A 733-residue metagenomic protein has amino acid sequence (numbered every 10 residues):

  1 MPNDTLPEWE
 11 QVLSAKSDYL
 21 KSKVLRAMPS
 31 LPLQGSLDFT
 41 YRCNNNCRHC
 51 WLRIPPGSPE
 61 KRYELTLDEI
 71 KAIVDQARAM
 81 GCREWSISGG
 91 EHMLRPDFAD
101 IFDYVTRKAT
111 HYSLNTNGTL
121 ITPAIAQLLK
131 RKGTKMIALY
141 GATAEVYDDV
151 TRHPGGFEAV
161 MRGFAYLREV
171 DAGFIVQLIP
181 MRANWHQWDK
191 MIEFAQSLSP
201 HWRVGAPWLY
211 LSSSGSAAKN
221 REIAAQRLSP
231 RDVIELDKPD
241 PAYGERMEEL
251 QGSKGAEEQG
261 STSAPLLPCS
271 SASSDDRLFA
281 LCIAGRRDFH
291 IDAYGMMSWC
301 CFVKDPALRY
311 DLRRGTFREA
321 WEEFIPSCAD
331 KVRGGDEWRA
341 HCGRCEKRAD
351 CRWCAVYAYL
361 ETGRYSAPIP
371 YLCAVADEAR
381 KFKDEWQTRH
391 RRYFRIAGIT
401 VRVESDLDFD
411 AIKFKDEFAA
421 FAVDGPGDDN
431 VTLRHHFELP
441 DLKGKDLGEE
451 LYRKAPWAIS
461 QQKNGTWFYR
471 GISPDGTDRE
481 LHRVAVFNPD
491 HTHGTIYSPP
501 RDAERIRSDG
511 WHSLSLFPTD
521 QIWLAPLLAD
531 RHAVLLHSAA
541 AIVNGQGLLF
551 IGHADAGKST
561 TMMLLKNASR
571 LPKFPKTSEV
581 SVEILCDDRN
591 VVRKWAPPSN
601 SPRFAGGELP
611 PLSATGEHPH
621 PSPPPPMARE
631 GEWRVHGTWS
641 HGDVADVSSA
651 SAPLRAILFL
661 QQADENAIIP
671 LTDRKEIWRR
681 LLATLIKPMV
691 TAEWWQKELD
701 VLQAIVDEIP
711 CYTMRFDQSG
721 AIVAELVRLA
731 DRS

Functional and structural regions predicted by a protein language model:
M1-L6, Q127-K132, M136-S298, F302-R313: Radical SAM enzyme [4Fe-4S]-AdoMet core and its adjacent flexible, acidic and glycine-rich loops/tails across
P2-D4, E10-K23, L31, F279 (+1 more regions): Flexible mid-to-C-terminal extensions adjoining Fe-S/redox cofactors in radical SAM and related proteins
P2-Q127, R131-K132: Conserved alpha-helical substructure of the radical SAM core
R42, N46, C50-R53, G285 (+4 more regions): Cys/His-rich metal-chelating microdomains
Q251-S274, S569-S581, A596-E632: Intrinsic disorder/low-complexity segments
E385-A554, M563-S569, V591-W595, G631-S733: A noncatalytic interaction/capping subdomain that flanks phosphate/NTP-handling catalytic cores
G557: Conserved glycine(s) of the Walker
T560: Conserved Walker
